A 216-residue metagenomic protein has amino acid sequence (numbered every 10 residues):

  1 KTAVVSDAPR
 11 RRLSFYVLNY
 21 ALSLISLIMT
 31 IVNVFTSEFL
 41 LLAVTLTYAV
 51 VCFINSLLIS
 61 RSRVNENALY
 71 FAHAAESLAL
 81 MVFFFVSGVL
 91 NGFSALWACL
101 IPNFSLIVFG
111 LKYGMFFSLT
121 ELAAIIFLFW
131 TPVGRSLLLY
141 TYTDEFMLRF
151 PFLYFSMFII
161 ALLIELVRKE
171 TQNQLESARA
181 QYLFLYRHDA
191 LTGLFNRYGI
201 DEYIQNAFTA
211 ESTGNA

Functional and structural regions predicted by a protein language model:
K1-D7: Short, Lys/Arg-rich, polar N-terminal cytosolic tail immediately upstream of the first transmembrane signal-anchor
L13-L90, L96-F104, A123: Hydrophobic transmembrane alpha-helices and their membrane-interface boundaries in multi-pass, membrane-anchored
L42-Y48, F146-Y154: Alpha-helical transmembrane segments of polytopic membrane proteins
F109-F127: The cytoplasmic-loop to transmembrane-helix boundary for the fourth helix
G134-Y142: Membrane-interface helix termini and inter-helical loops of multi-pass transporters
L153-Y182: Juxtamembrane or sensor-core-proximal signal-transducing alpha helices that couple sensory domains to cytosolic
L183-Y203: Conserved nucleotide-binding and Mg2+-coordinating catalytic segments in signaling enzymes
D201-A216: Active-site-proximal structural segments of metal-dependent nucleotidyl cyclase/transferase enzymes
